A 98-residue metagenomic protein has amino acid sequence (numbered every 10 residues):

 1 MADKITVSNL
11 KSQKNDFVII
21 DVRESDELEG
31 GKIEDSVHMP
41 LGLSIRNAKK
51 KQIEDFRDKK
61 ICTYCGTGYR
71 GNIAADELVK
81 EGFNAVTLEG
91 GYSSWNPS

Functional and structural regions predicted by a protein language model:
M1-V18, V22-K60, T67-S98: Rhodanese-like catalytic fold shared by cysteine-dependent sulfurtransferases and DSP/PTP-type phosphatases
